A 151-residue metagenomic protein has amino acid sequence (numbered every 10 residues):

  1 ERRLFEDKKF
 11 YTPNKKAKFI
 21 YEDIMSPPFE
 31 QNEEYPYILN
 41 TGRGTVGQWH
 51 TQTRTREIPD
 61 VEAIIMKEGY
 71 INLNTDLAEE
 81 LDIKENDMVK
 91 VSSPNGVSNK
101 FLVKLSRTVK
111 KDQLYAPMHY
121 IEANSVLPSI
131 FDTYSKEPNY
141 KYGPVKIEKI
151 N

Functional and structural regions predicted by a protein language model:
E1-V61: Long, low-complexity segments enriched in small/aliphatic residues
R56-N72, D76-N151: Long, contiguous, secondary-structure-rich segments that constitute the structural scaffold of globular domains
